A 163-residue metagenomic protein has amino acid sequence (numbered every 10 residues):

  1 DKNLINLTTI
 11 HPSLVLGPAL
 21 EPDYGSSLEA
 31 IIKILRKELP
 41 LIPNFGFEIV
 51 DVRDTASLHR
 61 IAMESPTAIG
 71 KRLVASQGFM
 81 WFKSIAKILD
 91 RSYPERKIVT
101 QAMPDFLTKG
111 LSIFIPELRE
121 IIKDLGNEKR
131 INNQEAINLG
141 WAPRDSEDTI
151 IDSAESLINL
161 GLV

Functional and structural regions predicted by a protein language model:
K2-I5, G17-E29, A62-L73, V163: Glycine/proline-rich active-site loop of Rossmann-fold NAD(P)-dependent oxidoreductases
P12, L16-L39, F45: C-terminal beta-strand-loop-alpha-helix "lid" module of Rossmann-like NAD(P)-dependent dehydrogenases
G17, I42-F45, L73-M80, D90 (+1 more regions): Glycine-rich Rossmann NAD(P)(H)-binding loop
I31-P40, F45-G78: Alpha-helical substrate-binding/gating segment
T55, H59, A75, I85 (+2 more regions): Non-catalytic, hydrophobic alpha-helical segments
L73-V74, G78-R130: Terminal hydrophobic/aromatic helix or amphipathic segment near a protein terminus
R144-V163: Amphipathic terminal alpha-helices
